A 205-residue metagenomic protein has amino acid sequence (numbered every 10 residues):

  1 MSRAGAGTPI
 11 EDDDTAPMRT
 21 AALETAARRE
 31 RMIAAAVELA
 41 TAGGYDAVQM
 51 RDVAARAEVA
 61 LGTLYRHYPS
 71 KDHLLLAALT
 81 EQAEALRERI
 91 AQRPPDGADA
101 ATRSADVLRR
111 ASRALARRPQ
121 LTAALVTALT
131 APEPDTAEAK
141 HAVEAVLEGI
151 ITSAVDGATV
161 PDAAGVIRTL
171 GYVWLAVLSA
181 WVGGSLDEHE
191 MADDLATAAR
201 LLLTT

Functional and structural regions predicted by a protein language model:
M1-A27: N-terminal intrinsically disordered/low-complexity leader segments
R31, L39-H73, A77: Helix-turn-helix
M32-A40, A111, W174: Short hydrophobic clusters on alpha-helical segments that form packing/core surfaces in small helical domains
L75-Q82, L129: Alpha-helical DNA-contacting segments of helix-turn-helix folds
A77, E88-P119, L170: Hydrophobic alpha-helical connector segments
R87, P132-Y172, D193-R200: Amphipathic alpha-helical packing segments from all-alpha helical-bundle domains
S112-P134, H141, S179-A180: Amphipathic alpha-helical segments used for helix-helix packing
A114, S153, G157, L170-H189 (+1 more regions): Amphipathic C-terminal alpha-helical segment
